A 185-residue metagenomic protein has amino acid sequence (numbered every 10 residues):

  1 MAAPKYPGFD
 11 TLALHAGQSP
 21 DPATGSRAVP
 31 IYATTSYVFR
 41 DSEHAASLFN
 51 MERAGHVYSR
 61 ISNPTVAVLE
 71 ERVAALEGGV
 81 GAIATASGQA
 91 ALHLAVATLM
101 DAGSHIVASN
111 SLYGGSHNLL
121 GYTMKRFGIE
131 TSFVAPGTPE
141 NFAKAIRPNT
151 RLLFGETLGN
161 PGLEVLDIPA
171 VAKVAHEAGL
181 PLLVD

Functional and structural regions predicted by a protein language model:
A2-N63, E71-R72: N-terminal "arm"/small-domain region of PLP-dependent enzymes with the aminotransferase-like
G25, V73, A91, I106 (+3 more regions): Buried hydrophobic positions in well-ordered alpha/beta secondary-structure cores of metabolic enzymes
D41-H93, G115-Y122: Conserved N-terminal alpha-helix of the aminotransferase class I/II PLP-enzyme fold
T98-G115, V134-A135: Conserved PLP-anchoring active-site segment centered on the Schiff-base-forming lysine
Y113-G114, P139-N141, L158-L163: Short, small-residue-enriched loops and turns at beta-alpha junctions that line or gate enzyme active sites
I146-L153: Short acidic/histidine-rich motifs immediately flanking catalytic phosphotransfer sites in two-component signaling
L158-P181: Active-site core of PLP-dependent enzymes with the aminotransferase class I/II
